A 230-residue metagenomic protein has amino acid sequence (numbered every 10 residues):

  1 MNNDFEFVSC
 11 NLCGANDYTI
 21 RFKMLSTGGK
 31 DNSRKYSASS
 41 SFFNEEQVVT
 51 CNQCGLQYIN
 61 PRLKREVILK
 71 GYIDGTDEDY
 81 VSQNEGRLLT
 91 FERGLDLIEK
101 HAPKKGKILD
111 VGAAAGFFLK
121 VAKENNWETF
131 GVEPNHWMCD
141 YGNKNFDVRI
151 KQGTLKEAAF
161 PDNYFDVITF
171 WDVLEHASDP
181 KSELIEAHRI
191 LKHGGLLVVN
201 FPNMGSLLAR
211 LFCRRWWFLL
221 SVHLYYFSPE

Functional and structural regions predicted by a protein language model:
M1-S82: N-terminal juxtadomain amphipathic helix that follows a signal peptide/anchor or precedes a small N-terminal auxiliary
N2, F7, N16-Y18, T90-L211 (+1 more regions): Conserved SAM-binding loop
D31, G86, G205-R214, S221: Alpha-helical membrane-targeting segments
Y36, Q83, K107, W127 (+1 more regions): A generic structural signal for short
S40, E45, W216-E230: Acceptor-substrate binding/catalytic loop of class I
F43, Q57, Q83, T154 (+2 more regions): Generic anion/oxyanion-binding catalytic loop in active/binding sites
I73-D77, P103, W216: A broad detector of the eukaryotic-type serine/threonine protein kinase catalytic domain
D79-G94: Conserved SAM-binding loop and adjacent beta-strand
